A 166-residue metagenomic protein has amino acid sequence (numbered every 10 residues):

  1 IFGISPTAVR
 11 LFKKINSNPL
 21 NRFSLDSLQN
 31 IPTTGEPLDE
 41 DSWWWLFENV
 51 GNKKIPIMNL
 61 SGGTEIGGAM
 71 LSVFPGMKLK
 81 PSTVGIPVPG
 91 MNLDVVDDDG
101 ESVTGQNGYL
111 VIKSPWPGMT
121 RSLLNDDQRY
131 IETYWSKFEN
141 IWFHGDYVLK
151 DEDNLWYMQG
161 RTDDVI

Functional and structural regions predicted by a protein language model:
I1-I4, K13-L79, N92, D99: Gly/Ser/Thr-rich phosphate-binding loop
T7-R10, E36, P115-G118: Alpha-helix/helix-capping structural signal
S61, V84-G85, S102-V103: Replace "in large, NTP-powered and nucleic-acid-processing enzymes" with "in large, NTP-powered factors and other
K78-P87, T133, K137-N140: Short Gly/Pro-enriched turn/cap motifs at secondary-structure boundaries
K80, D94, Q106, K113: Conserved catalytic-core segments of large NTP-driven translation/proteostasis enzymes
P89-M91, G108: Change "...and in nucleic-acid phosphodiester-cleaving endonucleases..." to "...and in nucleic-acid processing enzymes
S102-T104, V111-I166: Conserved ATP-binding/catalytic segment of the ANL
